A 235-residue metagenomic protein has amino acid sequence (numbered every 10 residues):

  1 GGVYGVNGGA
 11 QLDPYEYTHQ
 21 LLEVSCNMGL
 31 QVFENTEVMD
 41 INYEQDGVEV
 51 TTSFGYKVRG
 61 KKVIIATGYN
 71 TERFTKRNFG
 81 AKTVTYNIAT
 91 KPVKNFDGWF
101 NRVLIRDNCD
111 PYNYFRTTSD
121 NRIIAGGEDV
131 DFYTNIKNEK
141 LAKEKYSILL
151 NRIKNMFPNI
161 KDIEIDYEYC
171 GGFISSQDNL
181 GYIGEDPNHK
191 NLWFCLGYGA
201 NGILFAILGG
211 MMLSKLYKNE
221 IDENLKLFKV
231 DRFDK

Functional and structural regions predicted by a protein language model:
G1-G2, N42-E49, S175-L180, N188-K190: A short, glycine/Asx- and small/polar-enriched loop/turn that sits immediately N-terminal to a beta-strand
V3-K62, A66: Helical element adjacent to the flavin cofactor pocket in flavoenzyme catalytic cores
Y4-L22, K145-R152, G202-F205, G209: Mid-domain beta-loop-alpha active-site segment that forms a flexible, acidic cofactor/metal-binding surface
G9, E72-R73, I105-Y112, V130-T134 (+2 more regions): Glycine-rich phosphate/pyrophosphate-binding beta-alpha loops
D40-T118: Flavin-dependent oxidoreductases
T118-N121, P187-N188: Short acidic-glycine loop/turn motifs at beta-strand connectors
D120-K154: Conserved FAD/dinucleotide-binding core of flavoprotein oxidoreductases
E139, K154-K235: C-terminal catalytic lobe of FAD-dependent flavoproteins
